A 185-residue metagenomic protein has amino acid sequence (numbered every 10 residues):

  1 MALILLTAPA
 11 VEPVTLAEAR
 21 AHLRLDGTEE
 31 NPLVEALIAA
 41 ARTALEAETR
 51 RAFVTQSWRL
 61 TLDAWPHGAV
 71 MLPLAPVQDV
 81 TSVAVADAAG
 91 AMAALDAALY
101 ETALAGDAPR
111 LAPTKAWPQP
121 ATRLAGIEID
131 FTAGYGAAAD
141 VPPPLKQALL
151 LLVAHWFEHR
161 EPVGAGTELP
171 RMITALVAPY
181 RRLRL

Functional and structural regions predicted by a protein language model:
M1-L185: Divalent metal-cofactor coordination and adjacent catalytic microenvironments
